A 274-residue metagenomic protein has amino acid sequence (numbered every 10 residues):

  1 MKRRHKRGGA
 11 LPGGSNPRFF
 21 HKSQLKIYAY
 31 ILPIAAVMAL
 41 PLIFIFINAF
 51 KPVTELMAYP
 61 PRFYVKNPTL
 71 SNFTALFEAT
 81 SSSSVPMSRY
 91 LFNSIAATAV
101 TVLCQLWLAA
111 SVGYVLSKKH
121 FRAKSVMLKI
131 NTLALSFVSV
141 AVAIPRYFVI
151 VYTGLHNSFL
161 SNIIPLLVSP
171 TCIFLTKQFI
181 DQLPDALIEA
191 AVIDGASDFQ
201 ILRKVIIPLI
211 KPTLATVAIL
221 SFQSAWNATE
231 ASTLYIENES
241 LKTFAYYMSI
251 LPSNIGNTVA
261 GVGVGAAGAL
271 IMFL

Functional and structural regions predicted by a protein language model:
M1-F20: Short, Lys/Arg-rich, polar N-terminal cytosolic tail immediately upstream of the first transmembrane signal-anchor
R18-L274: A structural signal for multi-pass alpha-helical bundles of membrane permease subunits that mediate small-molecule
